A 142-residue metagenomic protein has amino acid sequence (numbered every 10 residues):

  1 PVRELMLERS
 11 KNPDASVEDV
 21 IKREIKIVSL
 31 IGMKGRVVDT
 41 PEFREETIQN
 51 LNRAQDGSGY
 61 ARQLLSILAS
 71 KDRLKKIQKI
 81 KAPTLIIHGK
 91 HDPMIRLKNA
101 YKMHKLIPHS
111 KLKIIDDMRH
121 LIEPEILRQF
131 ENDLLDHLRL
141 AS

Functional and structural regions predicted by a protein language model:
P1-V2, A100-K102, L127-F130: Short, glycine/charged-enriched secondary-structure capping and boundary segments
R3-K75, A82: Alpha/beta-hydrolase
L30, L106, P124: Conserved catalytic core of Hanks-type protein kinase domains
I80, I86-H88, D92: Short beta-strand/loop motif that positions the catalytic acidic residue of the alpha/beta-hydrolase fold
A82, R96-K105: Short alpha-helix in the alpha/beta-hydrolase fold that links the catalytic acid
H91-I95, H120: Acidic catalytic loop of the alpha/beta-hydrolase fold
H109-S142: Catalytic active-site module of serine/aspartate enzymes centered on a nucleophile-bearing elbow/loop
